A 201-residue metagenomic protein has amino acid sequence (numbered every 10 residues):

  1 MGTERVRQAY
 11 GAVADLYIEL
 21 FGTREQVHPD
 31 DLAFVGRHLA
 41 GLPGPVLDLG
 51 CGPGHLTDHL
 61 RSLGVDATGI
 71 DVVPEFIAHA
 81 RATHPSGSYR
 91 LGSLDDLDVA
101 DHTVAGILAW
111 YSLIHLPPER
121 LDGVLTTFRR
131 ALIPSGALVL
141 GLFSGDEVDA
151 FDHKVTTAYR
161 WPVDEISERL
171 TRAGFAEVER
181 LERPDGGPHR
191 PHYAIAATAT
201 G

Functional and structural regions predicted by a protein language model:
M1-L42, D146: Conserved class I S-adenosyl-L-methionine
L47, P53-D96: Class I SAM-dependent methyltransferase SAM/SAH-binding core
D95-I107: A short acidic, Gly/Pro-enriched loop at the edge of an enzyme's catalytic core that lines a small-molecule cofactor
A105-R120: A short SAM/SAH-binding and catalytic strip from SAM-dependent methyltransferases
D122-P134: A short glycine-rich, Lys/Arg-flanked "PGG" loop and its adjoining helix->strand segment in the class I
S135-L142: Conserved beta-strand signature within the Rossmann-like core of class I S-adenosyl-L-methionine
D149-E165: Acceptor-substrate binding/catalytic loop of class I
P184-G201: Core SAM-dependent methyltransferase catalytic element
